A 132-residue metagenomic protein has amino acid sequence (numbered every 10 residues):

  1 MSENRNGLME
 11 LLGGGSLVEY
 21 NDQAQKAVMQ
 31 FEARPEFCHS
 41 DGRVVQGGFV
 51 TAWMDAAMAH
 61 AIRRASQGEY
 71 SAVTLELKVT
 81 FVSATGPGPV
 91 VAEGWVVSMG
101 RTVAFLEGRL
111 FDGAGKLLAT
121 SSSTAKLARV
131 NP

Functional and structural regions predicted by a protein language model:
M1-P132: Terminal targeting signals and extreme-terminal segments of soluble enzymes
